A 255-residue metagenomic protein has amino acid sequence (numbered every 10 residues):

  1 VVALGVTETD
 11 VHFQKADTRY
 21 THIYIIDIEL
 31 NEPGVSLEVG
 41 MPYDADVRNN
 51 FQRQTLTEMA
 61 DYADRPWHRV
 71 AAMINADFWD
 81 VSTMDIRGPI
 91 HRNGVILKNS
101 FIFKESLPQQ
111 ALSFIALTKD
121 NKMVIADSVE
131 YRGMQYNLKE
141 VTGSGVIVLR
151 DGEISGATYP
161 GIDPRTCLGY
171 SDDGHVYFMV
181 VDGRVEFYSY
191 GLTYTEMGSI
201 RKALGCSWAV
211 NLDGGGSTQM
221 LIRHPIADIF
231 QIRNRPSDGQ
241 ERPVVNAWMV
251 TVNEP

Functional and structural regions predicted by a protein language model:
V1-L107, S113: Zymogen propeptides
H12-Q14, T21-I25, G143-D173: Conserved beta-alpha junction segments in alpha/beta enzyme cores
T21, N31-G34, D120-K122, Y170-Y177: Beta-strand-turn-beta hairpins that frame and shape the catalytic cleft of phosphate-ester-processing enzymes
G40-R48, V129-M134, V181-V185: Short, solvent-exposed aromatic-acidic interface loops
V47-F51, M134-K139, F187-T193: A short, polar/proline- and glycine-enriched secondary-structure boundary/capping micro-motif
A71-N75, F114-A116, M123-A126, C167-G169 (+3 more regions): Structural recognition of the beta-strand scaffold that forms the well-ordered cores of secreted hydrolase catalytic
N75-P160: Active-site-adjacent helix-turn-beta-strand microarchitecture at beta-sheet edges that either contains or buttresses
T83-L107, I154-W208, S217-P255: Conserved, well-ordered active-site substructure
